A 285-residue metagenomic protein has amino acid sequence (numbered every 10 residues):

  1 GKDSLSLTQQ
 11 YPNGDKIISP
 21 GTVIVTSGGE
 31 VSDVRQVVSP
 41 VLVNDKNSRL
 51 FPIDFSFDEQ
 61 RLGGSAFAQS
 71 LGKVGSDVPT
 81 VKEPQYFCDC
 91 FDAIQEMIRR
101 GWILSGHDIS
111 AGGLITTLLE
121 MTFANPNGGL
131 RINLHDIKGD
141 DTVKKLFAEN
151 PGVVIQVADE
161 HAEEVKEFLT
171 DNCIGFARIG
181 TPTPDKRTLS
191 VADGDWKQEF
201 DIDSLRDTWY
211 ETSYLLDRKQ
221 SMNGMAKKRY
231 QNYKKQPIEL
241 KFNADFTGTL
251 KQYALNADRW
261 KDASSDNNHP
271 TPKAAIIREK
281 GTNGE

Functional and structural regions predicted by a protein language model:
D3-F147, D159-K273, G281: Intein/HINT protein-splicing elements and their conserved insertion hotspots or analogous self-processing inserts
V154-A158: Short hydrophobic/aromatic beta-strand micro-patches that form the beta-sheet surface supporting nucleotide- or nucleic
N283-E285: Short N-terminal binding/cap micro-motifs at the start of the first secondary-structure element
